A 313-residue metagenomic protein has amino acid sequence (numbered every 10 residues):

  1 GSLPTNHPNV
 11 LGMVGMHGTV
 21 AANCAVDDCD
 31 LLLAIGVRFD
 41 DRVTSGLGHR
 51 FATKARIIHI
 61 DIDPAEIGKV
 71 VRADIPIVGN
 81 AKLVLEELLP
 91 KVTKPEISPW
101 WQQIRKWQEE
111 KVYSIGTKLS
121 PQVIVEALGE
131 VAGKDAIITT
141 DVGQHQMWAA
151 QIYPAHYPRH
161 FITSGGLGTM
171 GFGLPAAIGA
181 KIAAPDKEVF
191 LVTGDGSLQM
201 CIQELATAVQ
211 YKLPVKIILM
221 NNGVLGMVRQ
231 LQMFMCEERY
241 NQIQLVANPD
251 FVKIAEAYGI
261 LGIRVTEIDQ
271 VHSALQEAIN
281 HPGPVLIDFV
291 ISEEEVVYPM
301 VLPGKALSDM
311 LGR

Functional and structural regions predicted by a protein language model:
G1-Q102, L275: Glycine-rich, acidic loop regions that bind phosphate or pyrophosphate groups
P4-T5, Q103-K181: Active-site diphosphate/adenylate-binding microenvironment
V10, M16, N23-V26, I67-V70 (+4 more regions): Thiamine diphosphate
I35, I60-I62, T140, G194-D195 (+1 more regions): Active-site flanking residues adjacent to catalytic metal/cofactor-binding acidic residues
R38, G143, S292: Active-site beta-loop-alpha junctions enriched in small/polar residues
A52, T93, G133, A184 (+1 more regions): Short conserved AdoMet
I75, V112-G116, I263: Flexible, glycine/proline-enriched loop segments at strand-loop-helix junctions that form or flank small-ligand binding
